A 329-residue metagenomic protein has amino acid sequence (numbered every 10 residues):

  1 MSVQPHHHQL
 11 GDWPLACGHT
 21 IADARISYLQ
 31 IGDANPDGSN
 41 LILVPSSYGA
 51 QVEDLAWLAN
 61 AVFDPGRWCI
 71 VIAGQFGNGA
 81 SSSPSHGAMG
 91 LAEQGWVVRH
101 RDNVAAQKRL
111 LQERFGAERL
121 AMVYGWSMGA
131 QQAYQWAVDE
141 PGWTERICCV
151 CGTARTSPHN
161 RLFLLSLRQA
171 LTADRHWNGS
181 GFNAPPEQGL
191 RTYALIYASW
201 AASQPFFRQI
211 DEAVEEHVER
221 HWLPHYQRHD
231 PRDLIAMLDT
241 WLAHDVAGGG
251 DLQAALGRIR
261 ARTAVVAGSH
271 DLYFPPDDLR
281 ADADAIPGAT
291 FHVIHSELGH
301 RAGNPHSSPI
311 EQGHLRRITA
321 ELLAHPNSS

Functional and structural regions predicted by a protein language model:
M1-V44, S329: Catalytic-loop region of hydrolases
S27-G87: N-terminal cap/lid subdomain of alpha/beta-hydrolase-fold enzymes
G90, R101-M122: Conserved acidic catalytic loop of the alpha/beta-hydrolase fold
E118-R161: Conserved hydrolase catalytic core segment
W143-P224: Alpha/beta-hydrolase-fold enzymes
I259, V265-A267: Short beta-strand/loop motif that positions the catalytic acidic residue of the alpha/beta-hydrolase fold
L272-D278: Conserved alpha/beta-hydrolase "acid-adjacent" motif
R280-A281, G288-S329: Catalytic active-site module of serine/aspartate enzymes centered on a nucleophile-bearing elbow/loop
